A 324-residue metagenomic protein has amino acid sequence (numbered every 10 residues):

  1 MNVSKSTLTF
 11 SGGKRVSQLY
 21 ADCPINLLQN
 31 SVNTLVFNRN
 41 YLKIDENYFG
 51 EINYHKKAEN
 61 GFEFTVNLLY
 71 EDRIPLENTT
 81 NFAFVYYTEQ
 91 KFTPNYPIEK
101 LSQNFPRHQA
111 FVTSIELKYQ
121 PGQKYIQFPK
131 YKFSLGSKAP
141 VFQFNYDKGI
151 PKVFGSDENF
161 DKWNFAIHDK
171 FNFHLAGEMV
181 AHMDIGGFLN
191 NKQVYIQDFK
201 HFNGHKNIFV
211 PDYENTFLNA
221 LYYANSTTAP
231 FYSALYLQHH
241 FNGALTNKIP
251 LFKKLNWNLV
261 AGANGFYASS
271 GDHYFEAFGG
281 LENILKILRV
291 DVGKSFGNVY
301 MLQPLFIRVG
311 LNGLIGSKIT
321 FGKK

Functional and structural regions predicted by a protein language model:
M1-K324: Exposed, low-structure sequence patches enriched in small/polar residues
